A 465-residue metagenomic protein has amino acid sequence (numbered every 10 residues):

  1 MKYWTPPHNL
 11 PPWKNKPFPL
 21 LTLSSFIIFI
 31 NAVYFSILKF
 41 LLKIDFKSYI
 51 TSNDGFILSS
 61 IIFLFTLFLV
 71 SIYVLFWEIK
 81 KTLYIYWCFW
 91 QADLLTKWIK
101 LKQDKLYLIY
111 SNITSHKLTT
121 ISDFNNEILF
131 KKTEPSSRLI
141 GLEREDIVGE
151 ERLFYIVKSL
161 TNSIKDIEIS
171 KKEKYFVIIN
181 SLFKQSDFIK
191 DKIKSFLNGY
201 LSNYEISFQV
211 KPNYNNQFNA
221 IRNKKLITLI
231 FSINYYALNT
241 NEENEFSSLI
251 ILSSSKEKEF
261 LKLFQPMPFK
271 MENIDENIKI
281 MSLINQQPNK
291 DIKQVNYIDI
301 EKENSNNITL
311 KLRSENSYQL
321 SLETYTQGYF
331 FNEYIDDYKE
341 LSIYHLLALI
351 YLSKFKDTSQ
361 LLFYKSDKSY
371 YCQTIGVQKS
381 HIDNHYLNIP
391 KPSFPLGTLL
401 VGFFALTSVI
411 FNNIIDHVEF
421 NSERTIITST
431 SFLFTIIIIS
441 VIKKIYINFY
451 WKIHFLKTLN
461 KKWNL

Functional and structural regions predicted by a protein language model:
M1-K225, S232-N239, S248-F355, L361-L465: Conserved "HGTGT" condensation-loop signature of ketosynthase/thiolase-family condensing enzymes that catalyze
E242-N244: Short, solvent-exposed loop/turn segments at conserved positions within beta-propeller repeat blades
